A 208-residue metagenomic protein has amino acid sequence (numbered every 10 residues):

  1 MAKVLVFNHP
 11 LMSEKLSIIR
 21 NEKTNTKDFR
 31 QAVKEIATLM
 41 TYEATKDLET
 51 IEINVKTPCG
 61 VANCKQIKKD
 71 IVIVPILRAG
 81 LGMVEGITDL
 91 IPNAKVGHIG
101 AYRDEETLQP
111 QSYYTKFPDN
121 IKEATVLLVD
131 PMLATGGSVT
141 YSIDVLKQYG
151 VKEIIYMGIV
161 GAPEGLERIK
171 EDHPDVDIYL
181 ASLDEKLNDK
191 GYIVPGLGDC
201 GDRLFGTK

Functional and structural regions predicted by a protein language model:
M1-K208: PRPP-associated nucleotide enzymes
